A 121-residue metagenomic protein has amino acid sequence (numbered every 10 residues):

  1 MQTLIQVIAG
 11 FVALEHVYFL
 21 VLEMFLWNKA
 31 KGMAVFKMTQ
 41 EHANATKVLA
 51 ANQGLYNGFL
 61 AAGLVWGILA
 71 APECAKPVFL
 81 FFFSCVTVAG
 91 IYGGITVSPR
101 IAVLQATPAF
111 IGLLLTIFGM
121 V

Functional and structural regions predicted by a protein language model:
T3-F25: N-terminal signal-anchor transmembrane alpha helix
V7-G10, L14, L55, S84 (+1 more regions): Hydrophobic residues within alpha-helical transmembrane segments of multi-pass solute transporters/permease subunits
F19, E23-A30, A71-C74, V97-R100 (+1 more regions): Perimembrane helix-loop junctions in membrane proteins
M24-T46: Cytosolic, membrane-interface loops and tails of multi-pass inner-membrane proteins
A43-F59: Interfacial helix-start motif at the membrane-water boundary
G54-V65, A109: Core segments of transmembrane alpha-helices that mediate helix-helix packing or line hydrophobic substrate/ligand
V65-T107: Transmembrane helix-loop-helix
L115-V121: Juxtamembrane boundary at the C-terminal end of a transmembrane helix
